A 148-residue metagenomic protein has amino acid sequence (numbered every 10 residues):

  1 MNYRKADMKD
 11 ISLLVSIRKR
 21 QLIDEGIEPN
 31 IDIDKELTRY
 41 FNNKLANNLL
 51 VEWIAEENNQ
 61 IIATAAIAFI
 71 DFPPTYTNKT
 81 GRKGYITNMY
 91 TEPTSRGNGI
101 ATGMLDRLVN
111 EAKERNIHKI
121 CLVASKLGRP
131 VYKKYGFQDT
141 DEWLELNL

Functional and structural regions predicted by a protein language model:
N2-S16: A short beta-loop-alpha structural element at the N-terminal edge of CoA-dependent acyl/N-acetyltransferase catalytic
K5, K133-W143: Conserved acetyl-CoA-binding loop of GNAT-fold acetyltransferases
K19-F41: Conserved GNAT-fold acetyl-CoA-binding loop/helix
N42-I54: A short helix-loop-beta-strand connector motif used in the catalytic cores of GNAT acetyltransferases and, in some
I54, Q60-F69, Y85, Y90: Conserved beta-strand in the GNAT
S95-R107: Conserved acetyl-CoA pyrophosphate-binding loop and the N-cap/start of the following alpha-helix in GNAT-like
L105, A112-A124: Conserved GNAT acetyl-CoA-binding A-motif
I120-P130, E145-L148: Conserved beta-strand-loop-alpha-helix junction that forms the acyl-donor binding cleft
